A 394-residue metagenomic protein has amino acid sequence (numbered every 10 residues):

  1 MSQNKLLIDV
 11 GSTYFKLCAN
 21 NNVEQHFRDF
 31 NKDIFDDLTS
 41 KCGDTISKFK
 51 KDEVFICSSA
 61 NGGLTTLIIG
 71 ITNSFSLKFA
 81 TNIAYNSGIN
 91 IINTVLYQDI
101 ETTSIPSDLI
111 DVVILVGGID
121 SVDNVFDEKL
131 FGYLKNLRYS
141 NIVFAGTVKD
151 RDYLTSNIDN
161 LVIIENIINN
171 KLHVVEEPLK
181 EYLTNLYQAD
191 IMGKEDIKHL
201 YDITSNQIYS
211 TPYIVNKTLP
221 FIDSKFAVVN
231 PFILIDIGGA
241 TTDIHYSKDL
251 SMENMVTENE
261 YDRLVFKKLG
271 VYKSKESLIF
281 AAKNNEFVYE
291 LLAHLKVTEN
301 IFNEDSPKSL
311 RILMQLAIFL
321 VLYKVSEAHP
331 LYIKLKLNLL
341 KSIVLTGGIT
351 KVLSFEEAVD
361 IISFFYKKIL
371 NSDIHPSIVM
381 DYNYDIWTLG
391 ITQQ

Functional and structural regions predicted by a protein language model:
M1-L7, N22-V23, D29-K32, S40-P231 (+3 more regions): Nucleotide/phosphate-binding catalytic cleft detector across ATP-hydrolyzing and phosphate-transferring enzymes
I8-T13, G238-G239: Asp-based phosphoryl-transfer active-site loop
G11-S40, F75-K78, N86-N93, M255-S277: Short glycine-rich, Thr/Ser-proximal phosphate-binding strand/loop in the N-terminal lobe of ATP-dependent enzymes
A19-N21, G70, Y246-K248: Residue-level signal for short segments within beta-strands and strand-turn junctions of well-structured beta-sheet
V228-Y289, S354-I378: Glycine-rich phosphate-binding loop of actin/hexokinase-like ATP-binding domains
T242, D249, S274, Y323-P330 (+1 more regions): Hydrophobic alpha-helix feature that most strongly marks membrane-spanning transmembrane helices and their immediate
L278-P330: A glycine- and small/hydrophobic-rich beta-loop-beta segment that serves as a flexible "lid/hinge" or phosphate-binding
